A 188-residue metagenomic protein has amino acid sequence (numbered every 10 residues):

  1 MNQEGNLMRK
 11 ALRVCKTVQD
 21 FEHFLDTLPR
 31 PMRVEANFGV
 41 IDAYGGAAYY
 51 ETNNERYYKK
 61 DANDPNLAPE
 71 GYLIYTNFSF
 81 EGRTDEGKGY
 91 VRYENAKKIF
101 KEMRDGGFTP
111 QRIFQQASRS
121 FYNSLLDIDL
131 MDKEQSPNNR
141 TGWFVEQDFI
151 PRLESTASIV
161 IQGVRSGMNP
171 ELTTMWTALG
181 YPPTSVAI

Functional and structural regions predicted by a protein language model:
M1-R13, R33-A36, I41-I188: C-terminal, well-structured catalytic/ligand-binding subdomain of enzymes
K16-H23, L28-P29: A conserved hydrophobic secondary-structure block that centers on an alpha-helix together with its immediately flanking
